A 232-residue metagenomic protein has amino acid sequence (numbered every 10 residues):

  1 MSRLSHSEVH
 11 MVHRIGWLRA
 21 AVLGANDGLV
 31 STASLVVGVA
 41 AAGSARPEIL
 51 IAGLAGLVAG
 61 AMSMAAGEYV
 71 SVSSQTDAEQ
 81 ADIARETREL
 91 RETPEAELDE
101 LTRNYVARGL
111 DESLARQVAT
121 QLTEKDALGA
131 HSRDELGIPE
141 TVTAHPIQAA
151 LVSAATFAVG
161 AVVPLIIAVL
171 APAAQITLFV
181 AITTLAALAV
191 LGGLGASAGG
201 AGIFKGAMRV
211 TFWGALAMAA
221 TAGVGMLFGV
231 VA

Functional and structural regions predicted by a protein language model:
M1-A20, V72-A154: Cytosol/matrix-facing amphipathic helices and coiled-coil assembly/linker segments of eukaryotic membrane proteins
M1-S71: Internal alpha-helical transmembrane segments
H13-G24, R46-L54, L114, P146-L151 (+2 more regions): The feature identifies polytopic integral membrane transport proteins across all domains of life
G28-A33, S153-V163: Core segments of transmembrane alpha-helices that mediate helix-helix packing or line hydrophobic substrate/ligand
A174-A187: Structural signature of hydrophobic alpha-helical transmembrane segments
V190-A215: Interfacial loop-to-transmembrane junctions
A222-A232: Juxtamembrane boundary at the C-terminal end of a transmembrane helix
